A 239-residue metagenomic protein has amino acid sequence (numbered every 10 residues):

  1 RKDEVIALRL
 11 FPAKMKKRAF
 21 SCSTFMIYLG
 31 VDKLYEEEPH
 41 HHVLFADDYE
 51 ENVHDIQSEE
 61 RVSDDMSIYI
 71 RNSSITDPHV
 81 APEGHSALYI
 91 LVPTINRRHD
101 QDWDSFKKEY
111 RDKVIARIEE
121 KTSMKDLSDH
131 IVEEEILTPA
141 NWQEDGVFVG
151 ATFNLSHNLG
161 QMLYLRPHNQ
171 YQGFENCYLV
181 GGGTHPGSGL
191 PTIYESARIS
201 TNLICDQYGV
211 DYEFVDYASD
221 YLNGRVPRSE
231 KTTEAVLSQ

Functional and structural regions predicted by a protein language model:
R1-A81, L222: Mid-domain catalytic core of redox enzymes that form a hydrophobic substrate pocket/lid adjacent to a catalytic redox
L29, I90, I118, C177 (+2 more regions): Hydrophobic, well-ordered secondary-structure elements that form the walls of internal hydrophobic environments
G30-D32, P82-E119: Conserved FAD/dinucleotide-binding core of flavoprotein oxidoreductases
L34-Y35, R61-S63, W103-N141: Flavin-binding catalytic cores
S63-Y69, M124-P186: A glycine-rich dinucleotide-binding beta-alpha-beta segment and adjacent secondary-structure elements that constitute
P78-H85, H168-G173: Short glycine/proline-enriched loop/turn "hinge" motifs that connect secondary-structure elements and lie
G182-I204: A conserved FAD-binding loop/helix module that cradles the flavin
C205-Q239: Active-site-proximal substrate-binding core of FAD-dependent oxidoreductases
